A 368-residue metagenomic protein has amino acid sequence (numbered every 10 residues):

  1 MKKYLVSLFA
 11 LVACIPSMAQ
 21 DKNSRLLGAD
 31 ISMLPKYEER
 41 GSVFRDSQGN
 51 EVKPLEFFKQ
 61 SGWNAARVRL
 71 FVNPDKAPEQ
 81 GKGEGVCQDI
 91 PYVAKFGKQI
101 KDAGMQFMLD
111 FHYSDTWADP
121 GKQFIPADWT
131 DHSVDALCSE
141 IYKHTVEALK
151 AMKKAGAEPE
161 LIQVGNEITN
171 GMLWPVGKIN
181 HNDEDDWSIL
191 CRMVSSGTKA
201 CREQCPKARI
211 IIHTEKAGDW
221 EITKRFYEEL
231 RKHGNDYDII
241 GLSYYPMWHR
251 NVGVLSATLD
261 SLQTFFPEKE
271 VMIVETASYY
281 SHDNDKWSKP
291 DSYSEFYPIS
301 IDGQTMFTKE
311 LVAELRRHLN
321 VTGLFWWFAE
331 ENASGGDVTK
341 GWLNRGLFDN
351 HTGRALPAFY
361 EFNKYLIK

Functional and structural regions predicted by a protein language model:
M1-D21: Bacterial Sec-dependent N-terminal signal peptides
D21-F57: Boundary/entry segment of secreted carbohydrate-active catalytic domains
L27-I31, A66-V68, F107-F111, E160-V164 (+4 more regions): Hydrophobic faces of well-ordered beta-strands that scaffold small-molecule active sites in alpha/beta enzyme cores
Y37-E38, S42-G49, N73-A77, G83-P91 (+4 more regions): Acidic-and-aromatic substrate-binding clefts and catalytic sites of carbohydrate-active enzymes
E39-S42, A257, T264-E268, S281-K368: Aromatic-rich peripheral "rim/lid" segments of glycoside hydrolase catalytic domains that contact and position glycan
E51-E56, V93-K98, I141-K150, C191-K199 (+5 more regions): Generic structural signal for well-ordered alpha-helices, preferentially at hydrophobic/aromatic core positions
V52-L55, S188, K199, E203-I210 (+3 more regions): Glycoside hydrolase catalytic-domain groove-lining segments
F57-D186, L190-R209, H213-E215: Substrate-binding cleft and catalytic face of glycoside hydrolase catalytic domains, especially the flexible beta-alpha
